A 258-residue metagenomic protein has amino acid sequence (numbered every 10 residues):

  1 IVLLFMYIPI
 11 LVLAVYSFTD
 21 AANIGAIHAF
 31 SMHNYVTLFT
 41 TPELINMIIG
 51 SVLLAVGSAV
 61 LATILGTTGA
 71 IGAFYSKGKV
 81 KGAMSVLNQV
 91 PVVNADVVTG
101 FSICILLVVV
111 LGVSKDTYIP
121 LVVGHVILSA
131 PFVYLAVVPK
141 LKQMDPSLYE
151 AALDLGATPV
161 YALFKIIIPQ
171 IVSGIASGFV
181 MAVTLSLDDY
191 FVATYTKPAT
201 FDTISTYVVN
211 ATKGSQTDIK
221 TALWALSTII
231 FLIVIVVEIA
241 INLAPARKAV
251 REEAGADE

Functional and structural regions predicted by a protein language model:
I1, N46-G50, V108-F132, G174 (+1 more regions): Loop-to-helix entry region at the N-terminal start of transmembrane alpha-helices in multi-pass membrane transporters
I1-I10, Y134-V137, M144-P146, P159-D188: Transmembrane alpha-helices
I1-P42, N46-I49, N242-E258: N-terminal, non-cleaved signal-anchor transmembrane helix
A21-A22, N34-E43, S186-R247: Interhelical loop and adjacent transmembrane-helix boundary motif in polytopic membrane transport permeases
N23-I24, M32, V80, V97-I127 (+2 more regions): Membrane-interfacial helix termini and adjacent extracytoplasmic/periplasmic loops of multi-pass transporters
I45, I49, L53-L65, G69 (+8 more regions): Hydrophobic alpha-helical transmembrane segments of multipass integral membrane proteins, especially permease/channel
V56-N88, I105-V109, L163, N242-A246: Transmembrane-helix boundary motif in ABC transporter permease subunits
K77, V138-Y149, L153, Y161-I166 (+1 more regions): C-terminal transmembrane helix and the adjacent membrane-cytosol boundary/short C-terminal tail of inner/organellar
